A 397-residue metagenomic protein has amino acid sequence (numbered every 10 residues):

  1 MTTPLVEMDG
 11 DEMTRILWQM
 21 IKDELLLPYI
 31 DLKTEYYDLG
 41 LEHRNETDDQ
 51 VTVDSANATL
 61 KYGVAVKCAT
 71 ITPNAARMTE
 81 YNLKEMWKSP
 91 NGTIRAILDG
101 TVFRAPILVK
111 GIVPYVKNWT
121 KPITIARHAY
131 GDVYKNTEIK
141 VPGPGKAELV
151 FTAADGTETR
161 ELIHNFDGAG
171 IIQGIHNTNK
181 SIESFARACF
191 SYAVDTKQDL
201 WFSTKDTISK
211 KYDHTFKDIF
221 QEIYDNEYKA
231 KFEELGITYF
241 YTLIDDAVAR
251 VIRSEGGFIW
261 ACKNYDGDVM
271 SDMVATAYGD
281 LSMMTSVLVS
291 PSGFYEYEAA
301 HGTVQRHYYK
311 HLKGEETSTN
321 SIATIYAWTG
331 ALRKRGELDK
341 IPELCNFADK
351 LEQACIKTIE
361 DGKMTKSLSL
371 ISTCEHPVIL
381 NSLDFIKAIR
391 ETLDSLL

Functional and structural regions predicted by a protein language model:
M1-M20, L149-T242: Glycine-rich phosphate/diphosphate-binding loop of Rossmann-like nucleotide-binding domains
M13, L17-W18, D23-T47, A56-T59: N-terminal alpha-helical transmembrane segments of multi-pass membrane transport and channel/translocase proteins
I30-Y36, T196-T204, Y228-Y241, G336-A348 (+1 more regions): Flexible, glycine/charged-enriched surface loops at secondary-structure junctions
E42-E158, I171, Y265, V269: N-terminal glycine-rich phosphate/adenylate-binding segment common to multiple enzyme folds
R44-N57, Y224, Y228-G257: A structured beta-alpha segment of the ubiquitous adenosine-cofactor-binding alpha/beta core
A129-Y130, K135-A186, A193, L338-I341 (+2 more regions): Glycine-rich phosphate/pyrophosphate-binding loop and the adjoining helix
V251-K350, K357-D361: Glycine-rich phosphate/nucleotide-binding loop
